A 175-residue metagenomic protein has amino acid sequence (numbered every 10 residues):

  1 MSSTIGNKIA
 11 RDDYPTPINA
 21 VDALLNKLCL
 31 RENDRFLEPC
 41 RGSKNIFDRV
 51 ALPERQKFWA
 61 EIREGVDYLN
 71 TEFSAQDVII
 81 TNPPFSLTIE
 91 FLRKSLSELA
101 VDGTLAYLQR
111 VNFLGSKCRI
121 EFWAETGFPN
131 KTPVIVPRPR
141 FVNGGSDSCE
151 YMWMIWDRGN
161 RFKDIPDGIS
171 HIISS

Functional and structural regions predicted by a protein language model:
M1-S175: Class I S-adenosyl-L-methionine-dependent methyltransferase catalytic core
